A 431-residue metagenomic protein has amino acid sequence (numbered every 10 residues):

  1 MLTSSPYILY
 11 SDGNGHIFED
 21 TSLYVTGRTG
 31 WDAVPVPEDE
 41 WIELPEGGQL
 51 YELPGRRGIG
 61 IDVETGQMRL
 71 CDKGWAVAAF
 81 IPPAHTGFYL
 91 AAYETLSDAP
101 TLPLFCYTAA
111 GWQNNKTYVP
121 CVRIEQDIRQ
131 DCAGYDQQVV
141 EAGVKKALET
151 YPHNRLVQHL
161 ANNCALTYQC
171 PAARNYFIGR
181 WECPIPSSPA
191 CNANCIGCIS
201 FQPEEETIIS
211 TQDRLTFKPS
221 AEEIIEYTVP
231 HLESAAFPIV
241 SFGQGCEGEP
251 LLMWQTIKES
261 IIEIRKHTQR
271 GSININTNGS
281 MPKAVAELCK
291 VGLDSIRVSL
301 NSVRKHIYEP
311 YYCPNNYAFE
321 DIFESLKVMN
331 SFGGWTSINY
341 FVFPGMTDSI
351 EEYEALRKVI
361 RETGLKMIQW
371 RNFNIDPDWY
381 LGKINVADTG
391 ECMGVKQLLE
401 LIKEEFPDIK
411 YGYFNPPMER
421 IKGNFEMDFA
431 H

Functional and structural regions predicted by a protein language model:
M1-Y151, E354-H431: Auxiliary Fe-S-binding modules of radical SAM enzymes
A142-K146, T150, R155-C170, I199-Y227: Short, flexible helix-coil linker/hinge segments at the edges of structured domains or between repeats
Y168-P203, I239-F242: N-terminal pre-triad scaffold of radical SAM enzymes
E182, P186, Q202-E259, R265-A284 (+2 more regions): Core AdoMet radical
G245-E247, N278-S280, N301-V303, F341-F343 (+2 more regions): Active-site beta-loop-alpha junctions enriched in small/polar residues
W254-Q269, E320-G334, T389-Y411: Alpha-helix-loop-beta-strand connector modules within alpha/beta enzyme cores
K283-K290, G345-E362: Catalytic cores of alpha/beta
C313-N315, S325-E352: Conserved strand-turn element in the central/C-terminal portion of the radical SAM core barrel that lines
